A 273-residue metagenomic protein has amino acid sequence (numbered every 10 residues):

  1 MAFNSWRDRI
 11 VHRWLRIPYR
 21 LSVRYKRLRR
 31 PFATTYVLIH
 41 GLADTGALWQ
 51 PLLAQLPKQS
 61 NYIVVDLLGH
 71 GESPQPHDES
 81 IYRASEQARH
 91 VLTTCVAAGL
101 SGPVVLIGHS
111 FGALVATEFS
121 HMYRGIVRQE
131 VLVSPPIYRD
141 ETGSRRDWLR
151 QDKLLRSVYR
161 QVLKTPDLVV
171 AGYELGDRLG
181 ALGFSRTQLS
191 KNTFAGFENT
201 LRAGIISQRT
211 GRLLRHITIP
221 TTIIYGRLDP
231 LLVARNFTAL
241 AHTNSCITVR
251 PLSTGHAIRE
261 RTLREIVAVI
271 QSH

Functional and structural regions predicted by a protein language model:
M1-L38, P57-N61, V96-S101, R128 (+4 more regions): Alpha/beta-hydrolase fold catalytic core
K26-P74: Conserved HGGG/HGGXW glycine-rich cap/lid loop of the alpha/beta-hydrolase fold
L67-I107: Active-site loop/oxyanion-hole signature of alpha/beta-hydrolase fold enzymes
T117, H121-M122, V127-Y159: Flexible "cap/lid" loop of the alpha/beta hydrolase fold
E141-G143, R160-R215: Conserved alpha/beta-hydrolase catalytic His-Asp/Glu region
I217, I223-Y225: Short beta-strand/loop motif that positions the catalytic acidic residue of the alpha/beta-hydrolase fold
R227-L232, H256-A257: Acidic catalytic loop of the alpha/beta-hydrolase fold
T254-E265: Catalytic histidine-centered segment of alpha/beta-hydrolase-like enzymes
